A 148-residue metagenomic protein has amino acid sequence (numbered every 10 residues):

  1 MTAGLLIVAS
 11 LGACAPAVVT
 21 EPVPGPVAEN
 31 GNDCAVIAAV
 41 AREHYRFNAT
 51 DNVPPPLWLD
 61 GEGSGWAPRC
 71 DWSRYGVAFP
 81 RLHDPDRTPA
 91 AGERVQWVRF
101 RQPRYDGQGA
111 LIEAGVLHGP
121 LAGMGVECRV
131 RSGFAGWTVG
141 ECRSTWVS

Functional and structural regions predicted by a protein language model:
M1, R101, R131-G133: Small/flexible residues
M1-G12: Sec-dependent bacterial lipoprotein signal peptides
V8, G109, G136: A residue-level signal for beta-strand positions that form part of recognition/binding surfaces within mature
C14-M124, S144-S148: Flexible low-complexity loop/turn motifs enriched in small/helix-breaking residues
E127-V147: Short beta-strand edge/turn micro-motifs at domain boundaries
